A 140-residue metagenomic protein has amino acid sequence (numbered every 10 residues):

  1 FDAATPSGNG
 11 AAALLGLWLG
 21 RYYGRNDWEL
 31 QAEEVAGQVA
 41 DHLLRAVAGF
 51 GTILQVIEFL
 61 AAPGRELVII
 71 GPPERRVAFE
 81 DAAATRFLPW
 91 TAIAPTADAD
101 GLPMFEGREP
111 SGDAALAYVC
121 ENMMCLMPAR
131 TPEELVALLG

Functional and structural regions predicted by a protein language model:
F1-G140: Glycan-recognition and catalytic cores of secretory/periplasmic carbohydrate-active enzymes
